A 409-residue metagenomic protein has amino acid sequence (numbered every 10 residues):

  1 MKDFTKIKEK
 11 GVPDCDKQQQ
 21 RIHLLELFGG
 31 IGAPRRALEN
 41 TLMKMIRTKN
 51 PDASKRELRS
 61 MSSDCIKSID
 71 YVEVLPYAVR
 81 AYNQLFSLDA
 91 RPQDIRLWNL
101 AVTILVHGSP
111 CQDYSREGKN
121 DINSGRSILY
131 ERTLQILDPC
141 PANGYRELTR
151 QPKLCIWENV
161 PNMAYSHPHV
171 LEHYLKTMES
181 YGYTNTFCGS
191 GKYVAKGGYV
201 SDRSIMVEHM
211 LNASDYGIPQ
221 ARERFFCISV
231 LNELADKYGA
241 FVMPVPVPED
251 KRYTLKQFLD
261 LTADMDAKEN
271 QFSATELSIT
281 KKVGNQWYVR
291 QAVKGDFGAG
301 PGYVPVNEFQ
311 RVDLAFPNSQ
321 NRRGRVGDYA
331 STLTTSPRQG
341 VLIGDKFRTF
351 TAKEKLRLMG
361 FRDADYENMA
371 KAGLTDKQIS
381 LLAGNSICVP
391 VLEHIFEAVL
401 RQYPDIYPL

Functional and structural regions predicted by a protein language model:
K2-P152, N159-E172, K176, N185 (+1 more regions): Core alpha/beta nucleotide-donor-binding catalytic domains of modification enzymes
K2-T5, I22, N270-L409: C-terminal target-recognition/interaction regions appended to catalytic cores
G32, P76-Y77, P110-Y114, P161-N162 (+5 more regions): Short, solvent-exposed loop/turn segments at secondary-structure junctions
L38, L137, M178, R362 (+1 more regions): Hydrophobic residues within well-ordered, non-membrane alpha-helices that form the packing/core of soluble catalytic
M45-I46, L88-A90, K237, M243 (+2 more regions): Cytochrome P450 catalytic domain signature, combining two hallmark sequence patches
L97-T103, S109-T332, K346-R348: Class I S-adenosyl-L-methionine
